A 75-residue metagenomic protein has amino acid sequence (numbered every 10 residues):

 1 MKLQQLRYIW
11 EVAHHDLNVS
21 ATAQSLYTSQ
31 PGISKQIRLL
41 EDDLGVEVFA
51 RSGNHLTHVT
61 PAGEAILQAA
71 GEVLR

Functional and structural regions predicted by a protein language model:
K2-Q5, Q30, G63: The N-cap/first-turn positions of alpha helices within or immediately adjacent to helix-turn-helix DNA-binding domains
Y8-V12, I66: Short alpha-helical "packing" element that flanks the helix-turn-helix/winged-helix DNA-binding module
V12-Y27: Short helix-boundary/capping micro-motifs
H14-H15, L39, V46, E72: Conserved amphipathic alpha-helical interaction elements at protein-protein interfaces in regulatory, energy-coupling
Q36: Residues in the recognition helix of alpha-helical DNA-binding motifs
E41-V59: A short LG(V/I)-centered, amphipathic sequence patch enriched for acidic residue(s) preceding the LG motif
D43-L44, I66-R75: Alpha-helical linker/hinge and terminal dimerization helices associated with HTH transcriptional regulators
